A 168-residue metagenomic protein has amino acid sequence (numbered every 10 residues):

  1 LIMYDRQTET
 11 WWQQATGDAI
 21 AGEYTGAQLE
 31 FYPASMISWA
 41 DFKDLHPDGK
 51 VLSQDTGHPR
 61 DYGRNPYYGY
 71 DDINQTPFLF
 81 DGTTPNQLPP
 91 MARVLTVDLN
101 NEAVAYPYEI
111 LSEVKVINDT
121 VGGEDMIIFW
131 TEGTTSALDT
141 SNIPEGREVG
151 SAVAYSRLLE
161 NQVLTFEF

Functional and structural regions predicted by a protein language model:
L1-F168: Mid-to-C-terminal functional-domain signal that highlights helix-capping/loop sites within ligand-binding modules
